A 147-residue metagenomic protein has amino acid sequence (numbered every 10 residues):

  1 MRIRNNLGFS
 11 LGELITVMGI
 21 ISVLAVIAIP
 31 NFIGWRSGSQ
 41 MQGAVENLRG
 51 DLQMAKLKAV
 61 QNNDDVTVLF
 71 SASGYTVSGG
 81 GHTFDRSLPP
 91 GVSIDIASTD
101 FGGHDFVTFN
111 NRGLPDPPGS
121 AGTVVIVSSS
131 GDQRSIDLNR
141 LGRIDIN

Functional and structural regions predicted by a protein language model:
R2-I3, G12-M18, V23-Q61, D65-N147: N-terminal helix-rich module
